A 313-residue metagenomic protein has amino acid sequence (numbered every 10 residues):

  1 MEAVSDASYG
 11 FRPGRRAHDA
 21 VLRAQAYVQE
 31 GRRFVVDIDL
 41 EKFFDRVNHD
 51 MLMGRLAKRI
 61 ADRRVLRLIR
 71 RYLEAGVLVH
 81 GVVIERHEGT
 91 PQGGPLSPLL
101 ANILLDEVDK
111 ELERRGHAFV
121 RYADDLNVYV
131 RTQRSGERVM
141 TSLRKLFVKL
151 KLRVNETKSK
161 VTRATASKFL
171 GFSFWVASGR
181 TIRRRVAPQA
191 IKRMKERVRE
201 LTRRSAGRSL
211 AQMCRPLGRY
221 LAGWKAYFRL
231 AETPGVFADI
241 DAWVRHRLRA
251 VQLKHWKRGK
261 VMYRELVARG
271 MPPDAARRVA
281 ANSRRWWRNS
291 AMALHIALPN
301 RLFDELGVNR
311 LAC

Functional and structural regions predicted by a protein language model:
A3-F169: Conserved polymerase palm-domain catalytic core
E74, A101, L105, D109 (+6 more regions): Amphipathic alpha-helical core segments of compact helical bundles
E74, R144-K145, K149-P216, Y220-A222: A conserved non-catalytic segment of reverse transcriptases and RNA-directed RNA polymerases corresponding to the late
E85-E88, R183, R199-M213, W224-V236 (+2 more regions): Short, solvent-exposed helix-loop connector elements
G136, L146, T165-L170, W243-K254 (+1 more regions): C-terminal, active-site-flanking charged/polar segments
S159-S167, P216-Y220, F237-R245, K260-R269: A glycine-rich phosphate-binding loop feature that marks nucleotide/adenosyl-phosphate handling sites
E196-Q212, A242, L294, P299-L302 (+1 more regions): Hydrophobic/basic alpha-helical segments
R247, W256-C313: Extended C-terminal regions of large enzymes
